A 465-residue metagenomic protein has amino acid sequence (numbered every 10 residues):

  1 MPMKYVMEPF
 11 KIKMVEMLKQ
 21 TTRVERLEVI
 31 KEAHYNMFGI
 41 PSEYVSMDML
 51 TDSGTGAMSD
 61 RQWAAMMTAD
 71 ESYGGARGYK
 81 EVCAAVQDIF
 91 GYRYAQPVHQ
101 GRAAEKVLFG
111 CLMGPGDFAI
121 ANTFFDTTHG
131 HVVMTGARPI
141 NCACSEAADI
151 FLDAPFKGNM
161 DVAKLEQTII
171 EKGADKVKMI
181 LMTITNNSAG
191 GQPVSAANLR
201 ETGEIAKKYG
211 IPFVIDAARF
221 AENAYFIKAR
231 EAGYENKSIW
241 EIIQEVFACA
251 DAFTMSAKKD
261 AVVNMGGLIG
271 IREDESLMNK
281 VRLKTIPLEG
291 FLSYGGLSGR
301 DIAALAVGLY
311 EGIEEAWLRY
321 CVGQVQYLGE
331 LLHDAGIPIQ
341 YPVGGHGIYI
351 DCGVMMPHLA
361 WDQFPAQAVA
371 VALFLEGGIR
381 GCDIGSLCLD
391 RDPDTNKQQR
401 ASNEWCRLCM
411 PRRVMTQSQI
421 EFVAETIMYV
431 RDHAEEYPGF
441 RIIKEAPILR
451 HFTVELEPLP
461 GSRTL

Functional and structural regions predicted by a protein language model:
P2-Y35, G39-P41, D48-A57, Q62 (+3 more regions): Conserved PLP-enzyme active-site core in the AAT-like
R138-N141, I271-R272, S276-V281, R300 (+1 more regions): Flexible glycine/proline-rich, aromatic-decorated loop/lid segments
V194, Y349-F364, P393-Q399, R450-E457: Short glycine/threonine-rich loop-to-helix capping motif typified by GTGT followed within a few residues by an Asp-Pro
K258-D260, P365-A372, E376-G377: Phosphate/diphosphate-binding loops
S276-L277, P357-P365, R413-F422: Short, conserved charged micro-motifs
T285, G290-S293, A306-G308, C352 (+5 more regions): PLP-dependent class I/II
G312, E376, C388-L465: PLP-dependent enzyme catalytic core of the Aspartate aminotransferase-like
V325-Q326, Q340-C352: Conserved glycine-rich beta-strand-loop-beta hairpin in the small C-terminal domain of fold type I
